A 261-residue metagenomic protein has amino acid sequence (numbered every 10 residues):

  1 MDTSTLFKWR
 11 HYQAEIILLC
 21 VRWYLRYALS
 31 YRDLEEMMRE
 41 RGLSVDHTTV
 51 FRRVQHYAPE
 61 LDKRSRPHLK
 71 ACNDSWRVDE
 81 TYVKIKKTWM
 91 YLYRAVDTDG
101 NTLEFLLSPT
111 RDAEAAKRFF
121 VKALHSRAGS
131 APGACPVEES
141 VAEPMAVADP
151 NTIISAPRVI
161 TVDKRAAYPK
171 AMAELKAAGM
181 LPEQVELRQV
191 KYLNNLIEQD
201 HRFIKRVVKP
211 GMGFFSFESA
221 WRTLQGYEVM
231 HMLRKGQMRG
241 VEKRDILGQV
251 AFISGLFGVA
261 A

Functional and structural regions predicted by a protein language model:
M1-L25, G42-D46, F51-R52, L69-S75 (+1 more regions): Basic, short loop/linker segments at the boundary and entry of helix-turn-helix/winged-helix-like folds
H11, H56, F105-P136: Active-site beta-loop-alpha junctions of metal-dependent nucleic acid enzymes, especially the RNase H-like/DDE
C20, L34, V50, D79 (+8 more regions): Mobile genetic element proteins and their domesticated derivatives, centered on retroelements and DNA transposons
S30-L43: DNA-recognition alpha helix
C72-I85, V162: Two-metal-ion RNase H-like nuclease active-site motif
K86-T102, D112, F120-H125: Short conserved beta-strand segments at catalytic cores or DNA/RNA-binding microdomains of nucleic-acid binding
A142, K164-Q225: Helix-centered, glycine/charged polyanion-binding patches within enzymatic domains that contact phosphate-containing
S219-A261: C-terminal domain-tail junction helix/linker
